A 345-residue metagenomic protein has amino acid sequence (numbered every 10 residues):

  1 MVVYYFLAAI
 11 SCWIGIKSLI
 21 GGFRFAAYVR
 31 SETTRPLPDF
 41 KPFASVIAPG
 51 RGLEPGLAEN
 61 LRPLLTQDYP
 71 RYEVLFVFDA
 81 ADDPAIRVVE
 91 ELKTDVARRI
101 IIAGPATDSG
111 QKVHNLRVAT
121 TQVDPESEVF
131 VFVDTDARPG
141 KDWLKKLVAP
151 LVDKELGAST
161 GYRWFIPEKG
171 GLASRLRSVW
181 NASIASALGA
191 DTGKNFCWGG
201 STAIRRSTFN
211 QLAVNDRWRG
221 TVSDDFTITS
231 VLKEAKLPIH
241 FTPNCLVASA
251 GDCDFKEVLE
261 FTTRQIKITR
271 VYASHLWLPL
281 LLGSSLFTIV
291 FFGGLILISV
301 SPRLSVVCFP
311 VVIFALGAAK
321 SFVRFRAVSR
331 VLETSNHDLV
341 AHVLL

Functional and structural regions predicted by a protein language model:
M1-F40, R175-S178, A185-A187: N-terminal membrane-anchoring/stem segments of glycan-assembly enzymes
I16, L280-L345: Membrane-embedded multi-pass helical conduit in multi-pass membrane proteins, especially envelope-biosynthetic
P42-S45, E73, T227: Cell-envelope/extracellular polymer assembly enzymes that use nucleotide-activated donors
R62-R71: Short, acidic, metal-binding catalytic loop of nucleotide-sugar glycosyltransferases
P70, F78-V89, P105-T107, A137: A conserved acidic beta->alpha catalytic loop
P84, V133-P150: Acidic donor-binding/catalytic loop of UDP-sugar-dependent glycosyltransferases, especially processive GT2
E91-K93, A97-V123, S127, K146-D216 (+3 more regions): Long helical/loop segments within the catalytic core of UDP-sugar-dependent glycosyltransferases, especially the large
F226-A248: Catalytic donor-sugar/metal-binding loop of nucleotide-sugar-dependent glycosyltransferases
